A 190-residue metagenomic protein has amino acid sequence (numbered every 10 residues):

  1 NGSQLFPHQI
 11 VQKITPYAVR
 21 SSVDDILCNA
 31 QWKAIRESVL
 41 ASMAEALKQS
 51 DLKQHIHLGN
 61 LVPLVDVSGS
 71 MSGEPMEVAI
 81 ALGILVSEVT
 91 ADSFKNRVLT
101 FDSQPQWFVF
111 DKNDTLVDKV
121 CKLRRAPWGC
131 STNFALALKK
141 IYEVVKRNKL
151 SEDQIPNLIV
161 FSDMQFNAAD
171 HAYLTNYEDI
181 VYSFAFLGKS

Functional and structural regions predicted by a protein language model:
N1-V78, E88-S190: Long lumenal/extracellular ectodomains of secretory and single-pass membrane proteins
